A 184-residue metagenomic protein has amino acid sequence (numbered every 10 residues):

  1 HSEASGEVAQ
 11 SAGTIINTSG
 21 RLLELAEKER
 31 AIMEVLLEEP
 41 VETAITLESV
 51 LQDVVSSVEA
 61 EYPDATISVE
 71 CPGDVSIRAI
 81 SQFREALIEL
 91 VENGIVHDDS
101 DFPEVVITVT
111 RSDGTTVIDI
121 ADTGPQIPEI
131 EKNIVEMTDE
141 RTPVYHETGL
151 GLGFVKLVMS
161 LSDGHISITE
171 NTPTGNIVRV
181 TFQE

Functional and structural regions predicted by a protein language model:
Q10-D64: Conserved DHp (HisKA) dimerization/phosphotransfer helix of two-component histidine kinases, i.e., the long coiled-coil
T66-S76: Conserved catalytic submotifs in the C-terminal HATPase_c
N93-D98: Short helix-loop "hinge" at the ATP-lid/N-box region of the Bergerat-fold HATPase_c
E104-G114: Short beta-strand/loop element within the Bergerat-fold HATPase_c
I127-D139: Short conserved segment of the HATPase_c
G151, V155: Short alpha-helical Gxxx[C/S/T] motif in the catalytic ATP-binding
M159-S160: Detector for a conserved hydrophobic position within an alpha-helical segment of the HATPase_c
D163-I166: Conserved glycine-rich
